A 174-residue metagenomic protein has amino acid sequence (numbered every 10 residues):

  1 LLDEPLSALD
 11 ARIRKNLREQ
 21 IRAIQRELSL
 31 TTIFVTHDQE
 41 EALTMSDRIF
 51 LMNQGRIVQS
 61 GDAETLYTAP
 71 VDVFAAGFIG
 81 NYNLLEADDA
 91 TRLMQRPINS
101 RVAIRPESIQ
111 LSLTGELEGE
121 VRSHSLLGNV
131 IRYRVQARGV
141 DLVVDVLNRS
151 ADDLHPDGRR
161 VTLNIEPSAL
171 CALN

Functional and structural regions predicted by a protein language model:
L1-D72: ABC ATPase nucleotide-binding domains
S7, Q54, S60, A76-I79 (+2 more regions): Short glycine-rich loop/turn motifs that provide flexible caps or phosphate-binding loops at active sites
I13, I21, V35, I49-L51 (+9 more regions): Hydrophobic aliphatic residue packing
E19, A87, G119-R122: Small-residue-enriched segments and motifs
S29-T32, F74, N83, A169: Secondary-structure boundary/capping signal
E40, E64, V73, L85 (+3 more regions): Glycine-centered loop/turn positions within well-structured domains that cap or flank conserved ligand/cofactor-binding
G61-N99: ABC transporter nucleotide-binding domain
Y82, R92-N174: Non-catalytic connector elements of ABC transporters
